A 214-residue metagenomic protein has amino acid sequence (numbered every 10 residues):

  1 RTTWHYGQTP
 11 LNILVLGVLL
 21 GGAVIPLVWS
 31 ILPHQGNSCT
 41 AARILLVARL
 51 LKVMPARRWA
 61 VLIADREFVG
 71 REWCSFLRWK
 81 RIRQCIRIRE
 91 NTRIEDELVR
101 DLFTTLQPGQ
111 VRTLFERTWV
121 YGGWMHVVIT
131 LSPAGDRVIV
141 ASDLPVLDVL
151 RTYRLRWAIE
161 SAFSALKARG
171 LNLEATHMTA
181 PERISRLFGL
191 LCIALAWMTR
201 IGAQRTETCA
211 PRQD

Functional and structural regions predicted by a protein language model:
R1-A23: Active-site-proximal, Lys/Arg-enriched surface segment that forms a nucleic-acid-binding/basic interface patch
T9, L20-D214: Single, function-defining residue in the core of a domain
